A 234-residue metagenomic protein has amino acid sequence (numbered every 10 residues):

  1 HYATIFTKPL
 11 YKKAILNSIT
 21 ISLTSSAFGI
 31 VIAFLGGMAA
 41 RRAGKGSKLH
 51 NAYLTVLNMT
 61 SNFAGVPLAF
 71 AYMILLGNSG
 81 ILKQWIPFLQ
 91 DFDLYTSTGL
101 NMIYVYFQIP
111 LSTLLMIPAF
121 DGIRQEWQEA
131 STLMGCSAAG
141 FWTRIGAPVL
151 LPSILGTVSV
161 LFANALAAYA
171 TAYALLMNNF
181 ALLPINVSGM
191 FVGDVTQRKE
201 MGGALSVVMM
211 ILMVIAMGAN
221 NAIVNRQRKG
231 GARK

Functional and structural regions predicted by a protein language model:
H1-L23, A43-G46, T143, V192-T196: Periplasmic/extracellular loop-to-transmembrane helix junction in inner-membrane transport proteins
H1-P9, I19, L75, Y173-N178 (+2 more regions): Short membrane-interfacial helix/loop motifs at transmembrane-helix boundaries
Y2, P9, L166, A172-A222: Interhelical loop and adjacent transmembrane-helix boundary motif in polytopic membrane transport permeases
T24-L57, I74, A222-N225: Transmembrane-helix boundary motif in ABC transporter permease subunits
A40, I117-Q128, M201-K234: C-terminal transmembrane helix and the adjacent membrane-cytosol boundary/short C-terminal tail of inner/organellar
G44, H50, L68-V105, L175-N179: Membrane-interfacial helix termini and adjacent extracytoplasmic/periplasmic loops of multi-pass transporters
Q90-T132, G156-V158: Membrane-cytosol interface at the C-terminal ends of specific transmembrane alpha-helices in multi-pass membrane
T113-M116, R124, A138-A168, N221: Transmembrane alpha-helices
